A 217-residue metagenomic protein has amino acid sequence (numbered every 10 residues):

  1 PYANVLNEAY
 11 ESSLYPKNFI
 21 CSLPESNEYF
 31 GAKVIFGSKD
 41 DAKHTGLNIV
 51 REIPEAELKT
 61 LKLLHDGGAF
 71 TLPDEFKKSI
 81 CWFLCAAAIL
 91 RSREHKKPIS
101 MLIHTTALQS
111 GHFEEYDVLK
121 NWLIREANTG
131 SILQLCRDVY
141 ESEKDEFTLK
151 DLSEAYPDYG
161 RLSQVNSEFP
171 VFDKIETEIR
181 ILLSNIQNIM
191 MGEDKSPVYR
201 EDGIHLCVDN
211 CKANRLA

Functional and structural regions predicted by a protein language model:
P1-L90, Q134-E146: Conserved P-loop NTPase catalytic core
I89, R93-L216: Conserved C-terminal RecA-like helicase domain
